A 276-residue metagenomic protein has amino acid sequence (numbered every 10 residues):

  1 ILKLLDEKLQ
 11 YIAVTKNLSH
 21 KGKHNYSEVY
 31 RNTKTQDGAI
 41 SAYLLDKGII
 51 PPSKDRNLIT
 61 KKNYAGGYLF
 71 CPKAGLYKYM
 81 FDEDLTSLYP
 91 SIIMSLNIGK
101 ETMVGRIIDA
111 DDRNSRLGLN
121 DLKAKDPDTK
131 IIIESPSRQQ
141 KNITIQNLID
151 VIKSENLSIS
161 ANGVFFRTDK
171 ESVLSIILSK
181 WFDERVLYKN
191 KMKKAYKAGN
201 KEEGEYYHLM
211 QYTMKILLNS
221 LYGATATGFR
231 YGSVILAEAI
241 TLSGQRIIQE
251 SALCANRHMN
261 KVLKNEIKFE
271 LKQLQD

Functional and structural regions predicted by a protein language model:
I1-K100, R106-I107, R113-N114, L119-N120 (+2 more regions): Common nucleic-acid-contacting/processivity interface regions adjacent to the catalytic cores of nucleic-acid enzymes
K100-I176: Charge-dense polyanion-binding interfaces
D150-R230: Active-site cores of enzymes that catalyze phosphoryl transfer or operate on phosphate-rich substrates
